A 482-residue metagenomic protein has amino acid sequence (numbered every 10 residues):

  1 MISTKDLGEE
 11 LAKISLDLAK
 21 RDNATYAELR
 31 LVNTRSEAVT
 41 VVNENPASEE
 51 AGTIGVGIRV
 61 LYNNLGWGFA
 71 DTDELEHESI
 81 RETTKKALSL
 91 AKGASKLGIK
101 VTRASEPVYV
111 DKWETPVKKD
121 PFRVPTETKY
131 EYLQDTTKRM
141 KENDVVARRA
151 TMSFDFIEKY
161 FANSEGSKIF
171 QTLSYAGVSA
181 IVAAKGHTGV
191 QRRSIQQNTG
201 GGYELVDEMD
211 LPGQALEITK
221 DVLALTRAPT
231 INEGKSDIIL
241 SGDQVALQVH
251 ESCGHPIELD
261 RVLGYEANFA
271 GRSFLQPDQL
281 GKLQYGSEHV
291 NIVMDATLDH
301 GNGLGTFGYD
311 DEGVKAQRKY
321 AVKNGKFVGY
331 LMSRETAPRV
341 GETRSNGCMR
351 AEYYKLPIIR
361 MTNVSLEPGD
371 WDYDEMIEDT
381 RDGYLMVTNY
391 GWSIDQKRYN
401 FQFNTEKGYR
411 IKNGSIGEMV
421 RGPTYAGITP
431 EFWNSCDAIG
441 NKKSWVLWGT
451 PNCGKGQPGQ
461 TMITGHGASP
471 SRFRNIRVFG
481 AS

Functional and structural regions predicted by a protein language model:
M1-S482: N-terminal small-residue-enriched
